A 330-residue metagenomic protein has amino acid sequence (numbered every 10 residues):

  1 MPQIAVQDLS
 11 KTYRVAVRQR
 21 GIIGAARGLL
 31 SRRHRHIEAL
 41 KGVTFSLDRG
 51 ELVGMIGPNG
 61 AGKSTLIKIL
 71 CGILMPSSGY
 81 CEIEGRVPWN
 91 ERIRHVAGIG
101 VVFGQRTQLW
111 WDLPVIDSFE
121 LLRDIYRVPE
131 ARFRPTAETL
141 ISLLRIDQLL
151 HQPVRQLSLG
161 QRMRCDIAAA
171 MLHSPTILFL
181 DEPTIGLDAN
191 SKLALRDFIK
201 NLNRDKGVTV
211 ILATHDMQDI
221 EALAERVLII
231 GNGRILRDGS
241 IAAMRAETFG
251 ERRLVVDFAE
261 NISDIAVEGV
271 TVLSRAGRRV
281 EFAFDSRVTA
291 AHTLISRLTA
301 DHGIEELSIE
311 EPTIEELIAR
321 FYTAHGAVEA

Functional and structural regions predicted by a protein language model:
I22-L29, E120, D124, A131-L149: Conserved ABC ATPase "signature" region
G79-N90, H95-V96: Conserved ABC transporter NBD signature motif
D112, P153-L157: Conserved ABC ATPase signature
S174: Conserved catalytic motifs of ABC-family nucleotide-binding domains
L178-E182: Catalytic Walker B motif of ABC-type/P-loop ATPase nucleotide-binding domains
R196-D285: ABC transporter nucleotide-binding domain
R253-A324: Short, charged/small-residue-rich alpha-helical element at the C-terminal edge of ABC transporter nucleotide-binding
